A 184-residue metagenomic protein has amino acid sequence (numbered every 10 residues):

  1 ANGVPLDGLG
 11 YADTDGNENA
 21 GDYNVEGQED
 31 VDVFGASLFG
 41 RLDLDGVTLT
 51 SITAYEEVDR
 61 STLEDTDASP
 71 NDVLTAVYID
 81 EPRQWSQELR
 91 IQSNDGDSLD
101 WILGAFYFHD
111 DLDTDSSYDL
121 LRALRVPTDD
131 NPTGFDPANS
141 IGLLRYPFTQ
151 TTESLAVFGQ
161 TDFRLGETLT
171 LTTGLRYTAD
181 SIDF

Functional and structural regions predicted by a protein language model:
A1-I102, F108-D110: Outer-membrane beta-barrel domain signature, strongest for Gram-negative TonB-dependent receptors and also present
A1-V31, Y118-S154: Acidic/polar loop-and-plug regions of large Gram-negative outer-membrane beta-barrel proteins
N17, D67-A68, A105, D119 (+2 more regions): Sparse recognition of residues in long alpha-helices and their boundaries
T62-S69, T114-L120, D183-F184: Outer-membrane beta-barrel translocator domains and adjoining extracellular loop/strand segments of Gram-negative
L74-I79, D115-S117, V126-N131, A179: Glycine-rich loops and low-complexity Gly/Arg-rich segments that provide flexible linkers or classic glycine-based
I91-N94, F106-Y107, F148-F184: Structural signature of Gram-negative outer-membrane beta-barrels, strongest in the C-terminal barrel of TonB-dependent
L99-F108, L112-P127: A contiguous, low-structure linker/loop signature
